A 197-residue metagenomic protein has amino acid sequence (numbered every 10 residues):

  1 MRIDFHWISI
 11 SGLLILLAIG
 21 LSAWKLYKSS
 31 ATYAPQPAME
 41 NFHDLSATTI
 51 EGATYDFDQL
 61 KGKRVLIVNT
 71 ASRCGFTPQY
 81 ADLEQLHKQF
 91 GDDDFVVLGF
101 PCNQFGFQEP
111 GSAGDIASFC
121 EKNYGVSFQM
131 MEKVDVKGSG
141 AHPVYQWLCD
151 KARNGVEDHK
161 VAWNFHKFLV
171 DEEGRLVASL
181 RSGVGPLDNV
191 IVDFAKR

Functional and structural regions predicted by a protein language model:
M1-D44: N-terminal targeting signals for export/organelle localization
K28-D58, P78, P143: N-terminal "domain-start" segment that seeds a small globular fold
K63-R64, R73, P78-P101, C120-Y124: Conserved helix-turn-beta segment immediately C-terminal to the redox Cys motif in thioredoxin-like folds
L66-V68, V96-G99, Q129-E132, L169: Structural recognition of the beta-strand scaffold that forms the well-ordered cores of secreted hydrolase catalytic
R73-C74, C102-F107, V134-K137: Short histidine/acidic/glycine/proline-rich micro-motifs that form metal- and phosphate-coordinating active-site loops
G114-N164: Short, internal strand/loop/helix patches that form the active-site neighborhood or redox-interaction surface
P143-Q146, D150-R197: Thiol-/selenol-based redox modules, centered on thioredoxin-like and closely related oxidoreductase domains
